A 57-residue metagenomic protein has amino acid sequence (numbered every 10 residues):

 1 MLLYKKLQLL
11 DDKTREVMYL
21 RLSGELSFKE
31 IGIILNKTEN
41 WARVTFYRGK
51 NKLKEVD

Functional and structural regions predicted by a protein language model:
M1-Q8: Acidic, proline/glycine-rich intrinsically disordered inter-domain spacer in sigma factors
Q8, D12-K13, G24-W41: Helix-turn-helix DNA-binding module
V17-R21: A short pre-motif secondary-structure segment
L22-S23, Y47: Short acidic-aromatic loop segments in the C-terminal HATPase_c
I33-D57: DNA-recognition helix of helix-turn-helix
